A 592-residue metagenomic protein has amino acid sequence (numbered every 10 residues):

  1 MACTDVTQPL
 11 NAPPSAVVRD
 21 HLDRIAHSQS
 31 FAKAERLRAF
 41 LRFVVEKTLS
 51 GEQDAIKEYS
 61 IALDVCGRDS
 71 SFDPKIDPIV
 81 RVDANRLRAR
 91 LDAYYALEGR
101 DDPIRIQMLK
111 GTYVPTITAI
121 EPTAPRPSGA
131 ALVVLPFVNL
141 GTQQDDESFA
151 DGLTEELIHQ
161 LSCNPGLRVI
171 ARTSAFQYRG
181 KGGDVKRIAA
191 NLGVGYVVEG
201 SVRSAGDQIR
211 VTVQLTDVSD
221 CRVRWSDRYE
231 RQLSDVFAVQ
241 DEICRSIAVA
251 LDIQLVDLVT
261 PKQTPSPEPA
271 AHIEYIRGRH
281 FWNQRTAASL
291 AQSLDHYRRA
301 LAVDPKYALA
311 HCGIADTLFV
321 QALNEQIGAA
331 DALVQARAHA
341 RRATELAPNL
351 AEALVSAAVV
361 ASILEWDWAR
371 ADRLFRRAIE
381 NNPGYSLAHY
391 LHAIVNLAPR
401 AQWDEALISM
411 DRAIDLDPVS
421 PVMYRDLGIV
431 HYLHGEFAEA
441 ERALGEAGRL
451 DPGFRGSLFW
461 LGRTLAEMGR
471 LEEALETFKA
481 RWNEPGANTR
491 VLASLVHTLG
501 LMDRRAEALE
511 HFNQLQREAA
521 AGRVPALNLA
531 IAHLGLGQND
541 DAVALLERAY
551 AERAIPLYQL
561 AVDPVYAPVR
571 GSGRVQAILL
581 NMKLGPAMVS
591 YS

Functional and structural regions predicted by a protein language model:
M1-L10, T116-L132, Q263, S592: Intrinsically disordered or compositionally simple regulatory linkers and C-terminal tails in signal-transduction
M1-T118, R168, R222: An N-terminal, helix-rich hydrophobic module
D23, E52, S60, T123-L461 (+3 more regions): Acidic, proline/glycine-rich low-complexity intrinsically disordered segments
D415, G448-D451, A480-A487, N513-A521 (+2 more regions): Solenoid-like repeat scaffolds
G456, T489-A493, R523-L534, Y558-Q559: Amphipathic alpha-helical protein-interaction segments enriched in hydrophobic
V491-D503, L557-S572: TPR/TPR-like alpha-solenoid helical repeat scaffolds
N539, V543-Y558, V562: Eukaryotic low-complexity, mixed-charge intrinsically disordered interaction/regulatory segments enriched in acidic
L560-S592: Terminal, low-structured helical/coil segments at or just beyond the last alpha-helical repeat
